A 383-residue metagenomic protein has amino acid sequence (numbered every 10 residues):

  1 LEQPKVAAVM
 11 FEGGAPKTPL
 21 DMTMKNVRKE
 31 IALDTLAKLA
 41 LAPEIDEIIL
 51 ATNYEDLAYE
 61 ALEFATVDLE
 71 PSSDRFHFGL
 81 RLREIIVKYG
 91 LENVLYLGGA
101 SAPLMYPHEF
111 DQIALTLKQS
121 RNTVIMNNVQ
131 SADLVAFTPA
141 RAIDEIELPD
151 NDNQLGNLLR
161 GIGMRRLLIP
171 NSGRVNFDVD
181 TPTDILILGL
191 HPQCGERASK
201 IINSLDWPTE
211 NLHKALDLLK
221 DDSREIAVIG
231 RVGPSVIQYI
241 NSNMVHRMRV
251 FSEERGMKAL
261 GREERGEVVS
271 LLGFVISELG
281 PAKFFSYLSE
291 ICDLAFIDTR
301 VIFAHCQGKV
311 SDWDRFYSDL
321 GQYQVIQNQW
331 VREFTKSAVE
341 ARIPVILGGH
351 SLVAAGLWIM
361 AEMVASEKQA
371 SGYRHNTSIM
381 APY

Functional and structural regions predicted by a protein language model:
L1-T18: N-terminal nucleotide-binding beta1-loop-alpha1 segment
K29-I45: A short, N-terminal amphipathic alpha-helix
E44-Y54: Short beta-strand/loop segment that forms part of the nucleotide-sugar
D56-V94, V331: Short phosphate-binding loop-to-helix
L97-G99: Catalytic metal- and UDP-sugar-binding loop of GT-A-like glycosyltransferases, i.e., residues flanking the conserved
A102-Q130: Conserved donor-nucleotide/metal-binding helix-loop-beta segment in metal-dependent transferases, i.e., the alpha-helix
D133-A140: Conserved beta strand-loop-helix elements of the APE1-like EEP
D150-Y383: Conserved alpha/beta core of the MobA/IspD/sugar-nucleotide pyrophosphorylase nucleotidyltransferase superfamily
